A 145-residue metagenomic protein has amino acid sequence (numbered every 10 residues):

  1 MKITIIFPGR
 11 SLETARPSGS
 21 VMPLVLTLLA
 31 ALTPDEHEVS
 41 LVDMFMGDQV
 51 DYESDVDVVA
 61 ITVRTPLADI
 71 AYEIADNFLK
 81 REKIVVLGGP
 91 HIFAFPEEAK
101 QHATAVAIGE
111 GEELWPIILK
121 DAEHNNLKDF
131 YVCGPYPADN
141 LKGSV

Functional and structural regions predicted by a protein language model:
M1-V145: Acidic, low-complexity intrinsically disordered segments
